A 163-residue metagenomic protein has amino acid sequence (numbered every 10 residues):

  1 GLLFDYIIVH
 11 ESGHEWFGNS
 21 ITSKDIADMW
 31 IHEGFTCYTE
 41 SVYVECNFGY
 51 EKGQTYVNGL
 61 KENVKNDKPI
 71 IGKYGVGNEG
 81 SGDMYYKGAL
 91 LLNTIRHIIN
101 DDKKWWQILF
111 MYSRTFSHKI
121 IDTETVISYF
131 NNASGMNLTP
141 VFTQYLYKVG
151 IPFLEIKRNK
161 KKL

Functional and structural regions predicted by a protein language model:
G1-L3, I71-G80, N93, S113: Active-site-adjacent structural elements in folded domains
G1-Q54, L109: Zinc-dependent metallopeptidase catalytic helix centered on the HExxH motif and its immediate flanking segment
L2, I31-G34, K65, Y86-L90: Short, solvent-exposed loop/turn segments at the edges of secondary structure
Y6, H10-E15, G59-K73: Active-site-adjacent bridging/hinge elements
E15, N19, C46, N63-D67 (+2 more regions): A short secondary-structure junction motif
K24-D28, V76-G82: Solvent-exposed loop and edge beta-strand segments that line ligand/cofactor-binding and catalytic clefts
F35-V42, G59, L91-T94, Y129: Generic recognition of well-ordered alpha-helical segments
E51, S81-L163: Amphipathic alpha-helical substructures
